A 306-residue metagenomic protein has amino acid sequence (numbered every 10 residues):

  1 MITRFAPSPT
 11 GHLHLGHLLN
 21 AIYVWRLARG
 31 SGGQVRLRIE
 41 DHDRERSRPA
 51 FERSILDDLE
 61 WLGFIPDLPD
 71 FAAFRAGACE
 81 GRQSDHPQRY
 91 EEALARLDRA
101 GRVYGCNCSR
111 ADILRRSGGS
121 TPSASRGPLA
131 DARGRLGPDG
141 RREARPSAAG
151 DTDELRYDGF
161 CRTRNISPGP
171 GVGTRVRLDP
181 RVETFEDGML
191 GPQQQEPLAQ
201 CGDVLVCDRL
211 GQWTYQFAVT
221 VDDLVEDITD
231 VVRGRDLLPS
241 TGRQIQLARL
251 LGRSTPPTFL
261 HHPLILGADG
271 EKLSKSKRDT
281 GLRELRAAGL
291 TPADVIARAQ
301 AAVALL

Functional and structural regions predicted by a protein language model:
M1-A130, G134, D139-R142, L224 (+1 more regions): N-terminal Rossmann-like or analogous alpha/beta NTP/dinucleotide-binding catalytic cores that position adenine
S8, S47, C161, S274-S276: Short linear Ser/Thr-Pro motifs
T10, A78, A268-L306: Conserved catalytic-core subdomain
L13, R209-L210, L290: Structural motif
D58, A93, R116, F160 (+4 more regions): Residues that form generic nucleotide/phosphate-binding pockets
D67-P69, P256-F259, A293-V295: Short, surface-exposed acidic
A111-S274, G281-R286: Active-site cores that bind ATP or allylic diphosphates and position pyrophosphate for catalysis
